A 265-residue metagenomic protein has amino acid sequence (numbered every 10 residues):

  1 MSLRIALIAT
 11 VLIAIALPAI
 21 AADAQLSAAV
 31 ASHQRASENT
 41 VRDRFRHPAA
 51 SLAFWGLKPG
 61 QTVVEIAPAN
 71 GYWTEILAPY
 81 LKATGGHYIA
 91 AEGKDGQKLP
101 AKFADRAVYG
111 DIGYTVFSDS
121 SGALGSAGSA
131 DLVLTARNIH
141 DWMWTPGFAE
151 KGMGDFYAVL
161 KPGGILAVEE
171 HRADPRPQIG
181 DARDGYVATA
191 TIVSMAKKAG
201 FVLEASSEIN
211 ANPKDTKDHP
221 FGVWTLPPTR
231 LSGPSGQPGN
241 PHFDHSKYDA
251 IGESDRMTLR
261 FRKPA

Functional and structural regions predicted by a protein language model:
L26-F54, K58: Class I SAM-dependent methyltransferase Rossmann-like catalytic core, especially the SAM/SAH-binding loop
G60-A69: Conserved class I S-adenosyl-L-methionine
K82, M143, L160-K161: Helix-to-beta-strand junctions that scaffold the AdoMet/dcAdoMet cofactor pocket in Class I SAM-dependent enzymes
A123-V133: A short acidic, Gly/Pro-enriched loop at the edge of an enzyme's catalytic core that lines a small-molecule cofactor
A149-P162: A short glycine-rich, Lys/Arg-flanked "PGG" loop and its adjoining helix->strand segment in the class I
G163-H171: Conserved beta-strand signature within the Rossmann-like core of class I S-adenosyl-L-methionine
I179-A205: Conserved Class I S-adenosyl-L-methionine
F243-A265: C-terminal lobe and adjacent flexible extensions of AdoMet/dcAdoMet transferase-like proteins
